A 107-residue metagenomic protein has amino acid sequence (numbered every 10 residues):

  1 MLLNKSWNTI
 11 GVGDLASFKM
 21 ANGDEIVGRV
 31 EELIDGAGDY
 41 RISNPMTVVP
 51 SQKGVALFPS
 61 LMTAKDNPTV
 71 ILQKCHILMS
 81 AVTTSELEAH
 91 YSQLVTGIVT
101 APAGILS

Functional and structural regions predicted by a protein language model:
L2-S107: Conserved RNA-binding domains used in RNP assembly and mRNA/RNA metabolism
